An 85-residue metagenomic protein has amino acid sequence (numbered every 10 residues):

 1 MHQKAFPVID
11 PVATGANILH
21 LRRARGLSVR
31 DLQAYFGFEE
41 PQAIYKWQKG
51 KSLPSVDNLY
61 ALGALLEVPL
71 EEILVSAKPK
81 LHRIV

Functional and structural regions predicted by a protein language model:
M1-A24: A short, Lys/Arg-rich alpha-helix, primarily the initiator
M1-V8, A64, E72-V85: Short, charged recognition helix plus adjacent turn of helix-turn-helix-like nucleic-acid-binding domains
A16, G26-L27, E39, P54-D57: Residue-level signal for the short linker/turn that defines the boundary of a DNA-recognition helix
L19, R30, Y60: Residues within the helices of the helix-turn-helix
R22, Q33, G63: The alpha-helix within a helix-turn-helix
R23, G37, K49, K78: Residue-level detection of the helix-turn-helix DNA-binding "recognition helix"
G26-K46: Short alpha-helical DNA-recognition segment
G50-A64, K80-H82: Short, basic-rich loop-to-helix N-cap that marks the start of a DNA-contacting helix
